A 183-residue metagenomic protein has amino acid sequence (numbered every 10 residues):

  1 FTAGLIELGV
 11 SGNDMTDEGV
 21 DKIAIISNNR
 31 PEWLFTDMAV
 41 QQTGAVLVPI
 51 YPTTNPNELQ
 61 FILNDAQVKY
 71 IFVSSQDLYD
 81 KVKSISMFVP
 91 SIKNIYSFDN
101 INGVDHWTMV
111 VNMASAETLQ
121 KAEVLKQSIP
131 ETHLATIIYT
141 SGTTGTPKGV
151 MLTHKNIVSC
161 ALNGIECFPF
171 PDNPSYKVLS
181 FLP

Functional and structural regions predicted by a protein language model:
A3, Q42-N112: Structural core segment of the AMP-binding/adenylate-forming
G4-T54: Conserved AMP-binding/adenylate-forming
I23, V40, I71, L134 (+3 more regions): Conserved S/T- and glycine-rich ATP-binding loop of Class I adenylate-forming
I25, N156, C167-P183: Conserved AMP-binding loop of ANL adenylate-forming enzymes
S27-N29, S74-S75, H133: Helix N-cap/beta->alpha junction signal
S97, S115-Y139, T146, P171-K177: Conserved pre-ATP/AMP-binding loop-to-beta segment of ANL
A135-A161: Conserved AMP-binding A3 loop
